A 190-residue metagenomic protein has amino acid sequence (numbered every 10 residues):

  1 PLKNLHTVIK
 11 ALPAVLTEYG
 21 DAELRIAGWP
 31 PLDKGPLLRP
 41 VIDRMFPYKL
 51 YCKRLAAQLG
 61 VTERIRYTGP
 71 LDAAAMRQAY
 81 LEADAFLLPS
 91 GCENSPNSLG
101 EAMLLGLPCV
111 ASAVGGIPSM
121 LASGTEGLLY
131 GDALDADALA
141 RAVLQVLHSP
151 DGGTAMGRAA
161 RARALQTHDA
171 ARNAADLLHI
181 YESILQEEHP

Functional and structural regions predicted by a protein language model:
P1-A14, Y19, D137: A conserved mid-protein helix/loop that constitutes part of the nucleotide-sugar donor-binding site
L38-A74: Nucleotide-activated donor-binding/catalytic signature segment of Leloir-type glycosyltransferases, i.e., the conserved
P70, Q78-A83: Short alpha-helical donor nucleotide-sugar binding micro-motif in glycosyltransferases
F86-L87: A short hydrophobic beta-strand element within the catalytic core of glycosyltransferases that build diverse glycans
G91: Aromatic "clamp/platform" in nucleotide-sugar-dependent glycosyltransferases that forms part of the donor/acceptor
P108-A111, L121: Short hydrophobic beta-strand element within catalytic cores of glycosyltransferases and related nucleotide-activated
P118-L144, D151-G152: Change "using UDP/GDP/dTDP sugars" to "using nucleotide sugars
Q145, G152-T167, D176-H179: A short, well-ordered alpha-helix in the C-terminal region of glycosyltransferases
